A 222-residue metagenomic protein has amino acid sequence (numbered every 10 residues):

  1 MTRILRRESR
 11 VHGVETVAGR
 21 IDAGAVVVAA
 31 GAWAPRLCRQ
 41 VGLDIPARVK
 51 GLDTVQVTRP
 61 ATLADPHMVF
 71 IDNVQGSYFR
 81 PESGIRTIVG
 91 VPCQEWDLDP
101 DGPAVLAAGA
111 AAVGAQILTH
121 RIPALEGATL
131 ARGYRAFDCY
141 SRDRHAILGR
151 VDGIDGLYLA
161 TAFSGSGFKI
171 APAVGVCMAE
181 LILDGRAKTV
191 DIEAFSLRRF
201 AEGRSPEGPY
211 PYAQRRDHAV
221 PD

Functional and structural regions predicted by a protein language model:
M1, W33, G51, Q75 (+3 more regions): A generic "binding-loop/recognition-motif" signal
M1-H12: A conserved short coil-to-beta-strand element within the FAD-binding core of flavoproteins
R6, L37-R39, D99, K169-I170: Short glycine-/acidic-enriched loop or helix-start segments at secondary-structure transitions that form or flank
R10, V17-R20, Q75, I85 (+2 more regions): Short acidic/polar mixed-charge low-complexity motifs
T16, R20-H67: Central helical "cap/lid" subdomain
P46, T58-G156: Active-site lid/adjacent beta-loop-alpha segment flanking the redox-cofactor pocket in flavoenzymes
Q116-D222: C-terminal catalytic lobe of FAD-dependent flavoproteins
